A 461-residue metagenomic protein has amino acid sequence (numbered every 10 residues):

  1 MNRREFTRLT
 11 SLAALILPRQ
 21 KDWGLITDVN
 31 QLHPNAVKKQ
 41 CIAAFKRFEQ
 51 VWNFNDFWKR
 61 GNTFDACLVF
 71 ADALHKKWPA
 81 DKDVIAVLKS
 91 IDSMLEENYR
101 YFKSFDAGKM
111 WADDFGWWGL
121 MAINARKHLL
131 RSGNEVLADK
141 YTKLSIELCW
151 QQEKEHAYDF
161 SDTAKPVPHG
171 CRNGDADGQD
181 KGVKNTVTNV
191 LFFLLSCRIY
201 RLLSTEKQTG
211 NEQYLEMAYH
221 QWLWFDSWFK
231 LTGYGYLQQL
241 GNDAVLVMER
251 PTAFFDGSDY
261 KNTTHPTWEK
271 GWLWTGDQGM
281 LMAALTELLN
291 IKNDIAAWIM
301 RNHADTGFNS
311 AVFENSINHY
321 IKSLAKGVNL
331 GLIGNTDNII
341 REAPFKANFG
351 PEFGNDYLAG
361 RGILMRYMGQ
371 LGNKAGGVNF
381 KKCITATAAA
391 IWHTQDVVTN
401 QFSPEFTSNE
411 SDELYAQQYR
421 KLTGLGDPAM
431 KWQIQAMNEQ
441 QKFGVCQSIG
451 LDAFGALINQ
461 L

Functional and structural regions predicted by a protein language model:
E5-W23: N-terminal export signals
W23-D113, W117, L137, E155-P168 (+3 more regions): CBM-like carbohydrate-recognition segments
C67-F70, M121-A125, S196-I199, L285-L288 (+2 more regions): The core hydrophobic/aromatic register in alpha-helical repeat solenoids, strongest for pentatricopeptide repeats
K109-A122, T142, L148: Mobile, glycine-rich extracellular loop/lid and propeptide segments that shape or gate substrate/ligand access
S132-G133, I199-E212, L288-I299: Inter-helical turn/loop segments and adjacent helix faces that build the functional surface of alpha-helical bundle
T142-K143, L148-W228: Aromatic- and glycine-enriched pocket-lining scaffold segments that form the walls of small-molecule binding clefts
S196, N211-L288, A325: Active-site cradle of extracellular carbohydrate-active enzymes
